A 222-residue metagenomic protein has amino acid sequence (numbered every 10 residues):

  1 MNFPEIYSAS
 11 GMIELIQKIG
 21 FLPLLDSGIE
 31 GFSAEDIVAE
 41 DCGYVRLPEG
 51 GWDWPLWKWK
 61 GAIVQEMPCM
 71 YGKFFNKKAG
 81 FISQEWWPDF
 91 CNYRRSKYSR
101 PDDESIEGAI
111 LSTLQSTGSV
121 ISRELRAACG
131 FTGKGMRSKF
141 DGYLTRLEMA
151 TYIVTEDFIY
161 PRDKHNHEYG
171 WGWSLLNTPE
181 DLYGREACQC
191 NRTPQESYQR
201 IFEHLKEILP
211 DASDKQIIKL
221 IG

Functional and structural regions predicted by a protein language model:
M1-G222: Long, low-complexity intrinsically disordered regions
